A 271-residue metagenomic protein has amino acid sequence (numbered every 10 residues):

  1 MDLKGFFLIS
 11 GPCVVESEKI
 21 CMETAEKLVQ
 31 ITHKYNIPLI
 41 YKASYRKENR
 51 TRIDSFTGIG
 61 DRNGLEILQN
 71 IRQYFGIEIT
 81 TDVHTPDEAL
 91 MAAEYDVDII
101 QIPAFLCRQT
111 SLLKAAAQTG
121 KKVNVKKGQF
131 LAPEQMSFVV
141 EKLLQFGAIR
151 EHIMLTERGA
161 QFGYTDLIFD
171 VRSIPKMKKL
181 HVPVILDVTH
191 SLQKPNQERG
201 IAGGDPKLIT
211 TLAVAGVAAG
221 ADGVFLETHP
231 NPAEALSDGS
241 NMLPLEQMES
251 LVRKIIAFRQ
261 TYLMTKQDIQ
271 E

Functional and structural regions predicted by a protein language model:
M1-I67, Q73: Conserved N-terminal beta1-alpha1 strand-loop-helix module at the mouth
L8-G11, L39-A43, I79-T81, D98-I102 (+4 more regions): Hydrophobic faces of well-ordered beta-strands that scaffold small-molecule active sites in alpha/beta enzyme cores
C13-E26, K126-F138, E157-K176, K194-A213: Active-site glycine- and acidic-residue-rich loops that bind and position anionic ligands or nucleotide-like cofactors
K27-Q30, K34-Y35, D54-T80, A115-K122 (+3 more regions): Alpha-helix-loop-beta-strand connector modules within alpha/beta enzyme cores
A43-Q101, R108-L112: N-terminal active-site wall of soluble small-molecule enzyme domains
K47-T51, F105-K176: Conserved anion-binding
I53-R62, F75, Q101-L106, Y164-I168 (+4 more regions): Active-site-adjacent loop and "lid" segments of alpha/beta metabolic enzymes
P86-Y95, P133-V139, I209-D222, P230: Catalytic cores of alpha/beta
